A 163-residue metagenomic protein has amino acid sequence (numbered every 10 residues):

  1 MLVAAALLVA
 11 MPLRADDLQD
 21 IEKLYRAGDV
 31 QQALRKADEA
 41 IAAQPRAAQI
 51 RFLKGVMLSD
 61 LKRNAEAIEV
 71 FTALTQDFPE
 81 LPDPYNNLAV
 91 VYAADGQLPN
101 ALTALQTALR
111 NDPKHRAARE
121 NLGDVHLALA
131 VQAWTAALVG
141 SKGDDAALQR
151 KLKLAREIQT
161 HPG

Functional and structural regions predicted by a protein language model:
A43, D77-F78, N111, G140-G143: Structural marker of alpha-solenoid helical repeat scaffolds
A48-Q49, P82-D83, R116, D145-A146: Helix-start (N-cap) detector for alpha-helical repeat units in TPR-like alpha-solenoids, especially tetratricopeptide
L127-G163: Terminal, low-structured helical/coil segments at or just beyond the last alpha-helical repeat
